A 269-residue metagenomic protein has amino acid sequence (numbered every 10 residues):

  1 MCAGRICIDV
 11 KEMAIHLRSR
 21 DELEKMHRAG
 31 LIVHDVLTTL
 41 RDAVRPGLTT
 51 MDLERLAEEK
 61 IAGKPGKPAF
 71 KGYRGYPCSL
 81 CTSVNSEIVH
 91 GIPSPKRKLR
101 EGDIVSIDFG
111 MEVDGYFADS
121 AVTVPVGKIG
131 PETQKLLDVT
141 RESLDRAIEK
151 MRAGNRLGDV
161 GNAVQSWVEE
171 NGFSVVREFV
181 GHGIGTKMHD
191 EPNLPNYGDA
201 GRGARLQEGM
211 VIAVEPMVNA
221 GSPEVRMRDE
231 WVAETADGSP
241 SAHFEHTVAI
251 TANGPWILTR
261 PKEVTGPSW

Functional and structural regions predicted by a protein language model:
C2-W269: Active-site neighborhoods and metal-handling regions in enzymes and metal-associated proteins
